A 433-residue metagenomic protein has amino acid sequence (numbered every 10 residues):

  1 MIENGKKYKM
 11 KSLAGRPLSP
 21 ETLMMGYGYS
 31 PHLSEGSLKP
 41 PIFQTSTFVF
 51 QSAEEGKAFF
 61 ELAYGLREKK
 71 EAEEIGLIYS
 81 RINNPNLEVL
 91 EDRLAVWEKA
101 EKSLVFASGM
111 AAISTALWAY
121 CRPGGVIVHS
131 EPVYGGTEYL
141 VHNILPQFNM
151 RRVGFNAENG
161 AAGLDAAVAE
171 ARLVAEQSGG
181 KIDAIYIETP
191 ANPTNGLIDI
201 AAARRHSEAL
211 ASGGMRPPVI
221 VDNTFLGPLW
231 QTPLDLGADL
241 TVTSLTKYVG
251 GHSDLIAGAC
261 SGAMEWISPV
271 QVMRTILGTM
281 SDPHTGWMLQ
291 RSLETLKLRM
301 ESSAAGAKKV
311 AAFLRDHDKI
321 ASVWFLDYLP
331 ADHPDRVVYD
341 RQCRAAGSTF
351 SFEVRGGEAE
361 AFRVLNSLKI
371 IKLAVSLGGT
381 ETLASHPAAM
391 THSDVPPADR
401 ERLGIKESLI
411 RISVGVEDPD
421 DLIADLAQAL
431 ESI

Functional and structural regions predicted by a protein language model:
M1-K70: N-terminal glycine-rich, Lys/His-bearing helix-loop that initiates the first secondary-structure elements of many
I2-G15, G26-L33, K102-I320, W324: Conserved PLP-enzyme active-site core in the AAT-like
Y29-P31, Q44-Q51, F225, K247 (+6 more regions): Glycine-rich beta-alpha junction loops
I42, T47, S52-A111, G136-N143: Conserved N-terminal alpha-helix of the aminotransferase class I/II PLP-enzyme fold
T47, A53, G262-W266, L293 (+1 more regions): Short loop segments at secondary-structure junctions
V126, G160, E407, R411 (+1 more regions): Well-ordered alpha/beta subsegment
S322-I410, V414: Conserved C-terminal alpha-helix-loop-beta "cap" of PLP-dependent enzymes that closes/shapes the active-site mouth
